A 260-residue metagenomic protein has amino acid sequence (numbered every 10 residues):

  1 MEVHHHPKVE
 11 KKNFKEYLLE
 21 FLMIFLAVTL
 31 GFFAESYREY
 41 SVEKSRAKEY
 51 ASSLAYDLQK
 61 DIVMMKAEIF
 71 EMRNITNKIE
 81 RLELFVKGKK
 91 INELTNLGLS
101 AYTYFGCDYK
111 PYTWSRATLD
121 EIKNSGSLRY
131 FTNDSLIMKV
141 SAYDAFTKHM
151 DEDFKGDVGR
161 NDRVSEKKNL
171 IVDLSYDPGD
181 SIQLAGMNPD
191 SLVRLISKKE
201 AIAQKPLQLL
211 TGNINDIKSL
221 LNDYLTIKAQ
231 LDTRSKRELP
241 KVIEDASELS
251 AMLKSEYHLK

Functional and structural regions predicted by a protein language model:
M1-K15, S36-K260: Long, hydrophobic alpha-helical segments that serve as membrane-spanning/inserting helices
E20-F33: Hydrophobic membrane-insertion alpha-helices, especially the h-region of bacterial N-terminal signal peptides
